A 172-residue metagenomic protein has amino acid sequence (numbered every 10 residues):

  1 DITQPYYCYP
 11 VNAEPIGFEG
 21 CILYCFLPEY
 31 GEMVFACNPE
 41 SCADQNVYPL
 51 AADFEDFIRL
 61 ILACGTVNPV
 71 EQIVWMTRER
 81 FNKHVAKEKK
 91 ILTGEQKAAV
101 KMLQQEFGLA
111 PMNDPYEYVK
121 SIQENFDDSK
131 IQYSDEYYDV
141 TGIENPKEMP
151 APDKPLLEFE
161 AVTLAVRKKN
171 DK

Functional and structural regions predicted by a protein language model:
D1-A43, N68-M76, H84-K172: A surface-exposed partner-binding patch
I16, V47-L50: Local beta-strand/beta-hairpin segments that build beta-sheet-rich folds
L50-D56: Alpha-helix N-cap recognition
I58-T66, V70: A contiguous pocket-lining binding segment that forms or flanks enzyme active sites
